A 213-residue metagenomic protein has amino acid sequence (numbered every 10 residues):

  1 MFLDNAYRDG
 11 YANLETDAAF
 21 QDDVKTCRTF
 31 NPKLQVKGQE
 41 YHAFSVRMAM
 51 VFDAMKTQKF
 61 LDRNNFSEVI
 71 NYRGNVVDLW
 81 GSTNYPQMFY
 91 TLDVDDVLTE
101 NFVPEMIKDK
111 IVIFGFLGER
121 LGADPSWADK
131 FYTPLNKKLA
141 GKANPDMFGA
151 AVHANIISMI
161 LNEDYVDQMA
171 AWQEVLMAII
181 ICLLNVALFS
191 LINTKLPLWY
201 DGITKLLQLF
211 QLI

Functional and structural regions predicted by a protein language model:
M1-N65, V69, I107-Y200: Non-transmembrane functional regions of envelope-associated proteins
K56-F102: Substrate-access "cap/lid" subdomains that shape and gate the entrance to catalytic or ligand-binding pockets
Y200-Q211: Central hydrophobic cores of alpha-helical transmembrane segments in multi-pass integral membrane proteins
